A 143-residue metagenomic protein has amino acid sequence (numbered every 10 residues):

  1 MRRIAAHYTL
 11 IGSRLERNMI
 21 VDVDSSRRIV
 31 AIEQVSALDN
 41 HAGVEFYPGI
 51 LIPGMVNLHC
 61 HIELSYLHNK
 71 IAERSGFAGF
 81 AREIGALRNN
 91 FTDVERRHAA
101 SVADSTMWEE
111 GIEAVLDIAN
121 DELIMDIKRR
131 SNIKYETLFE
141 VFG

Functional and structural regions predicted by a protein language model:
M1-D39: N-terminal metal-binding scaffold of metallo-dependent hydrolase/deaminase domains
H7, H59, G111: Residue-level signal for inorganic ion chemistry
V23-S26, E45-F46, N57: Short, acidic, Ser/Thr-enriched surface-loop or helix-capping motifs
I29-V30, I50, I62: Hydrophobic "anchor" residues
V35-I52: Active-site metal-binding motif and surrounding structural segment of the metallo-beta-lactamase
P53-S65: Histidine-centered catalytic micro-motifs
L64-H98, E136-F139: Active-site gating loops and adjacent loop-to-helix segments of metal-dependent hydrolytic enzymes
F91-G143: Active-site loop-helix segments enriched in His/Asp/Glu that coordinate and activate a nucleophilic water at divalent
